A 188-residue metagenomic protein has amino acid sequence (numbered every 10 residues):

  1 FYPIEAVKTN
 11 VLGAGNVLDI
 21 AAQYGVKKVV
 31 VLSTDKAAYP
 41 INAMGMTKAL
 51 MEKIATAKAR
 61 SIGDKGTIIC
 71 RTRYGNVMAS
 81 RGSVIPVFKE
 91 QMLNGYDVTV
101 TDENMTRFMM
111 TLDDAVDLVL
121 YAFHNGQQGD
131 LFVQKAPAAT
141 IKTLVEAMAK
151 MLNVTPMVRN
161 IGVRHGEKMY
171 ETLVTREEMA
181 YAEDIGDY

Functional and structural regions predicted by a protein language model:
F1-A49, K53, A57: Conserved Rossmann-fold NAD(P)-dependent oxidoreductase catalytic core, especially the SDR/UDP-sugar
T9, L32-S33, T72-G75, T101-E103 (+2 more regions): Generic beta-strand/beta-sheet core signal
A22, A43-G126, P137, I141-L152: NAD(P)-dependent short-chain dehydrogenase/reductase
D35, A115, G166: Residue-level signature of catalytic and energy-coupling elements of molecular machines, predominantly ATP/GTP-dependent
A37, V77-M78, H165: Short, internal active-site loops enriched in acidic
N125-I185: Mid/C-terminal beta-alpha module of Rossmann-like enzyme folds, strongest in SDR-family dehydrogenases/epimerases
